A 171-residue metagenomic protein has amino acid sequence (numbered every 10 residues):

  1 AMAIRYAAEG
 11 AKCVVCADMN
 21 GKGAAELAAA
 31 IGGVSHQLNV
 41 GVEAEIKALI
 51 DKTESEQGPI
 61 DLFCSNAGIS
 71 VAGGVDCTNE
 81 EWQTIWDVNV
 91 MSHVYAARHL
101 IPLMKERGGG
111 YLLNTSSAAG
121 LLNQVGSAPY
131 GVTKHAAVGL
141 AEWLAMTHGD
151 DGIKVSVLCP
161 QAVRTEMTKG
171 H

Functional and structural regions predicted by a protein language model:
A1-V14: Canonical Rossmann dinucleotide-binding motif of NAD(H)/NADP(H)-dependent dehydrogenases/reductases, specifically
E9, L122, W143-I153: Active-site-adjacent segment of SDR/Rossmann-fold oxidoreductases
A11-E26: Conserved glycine-rich Rossmann-like NAD(P)H-binding loop of the short-chain dehydrogenase/reductase
G21-K22, L38-A48, N79: The beta1-alpha1 cofactor-binding region of Rossmann-like NAD(H)/NADP(H)-dependent oxidoreductases
K47, I69-Q83, G126-P129: Conserved mid-core segment of classical short-chain dehydrogenase/reductases
A97, T133: Active-site helix of classical SDR
S117: Residue(s) in the substrate-gating loop at a strand-loop-helix junction that position the organic substrate next
